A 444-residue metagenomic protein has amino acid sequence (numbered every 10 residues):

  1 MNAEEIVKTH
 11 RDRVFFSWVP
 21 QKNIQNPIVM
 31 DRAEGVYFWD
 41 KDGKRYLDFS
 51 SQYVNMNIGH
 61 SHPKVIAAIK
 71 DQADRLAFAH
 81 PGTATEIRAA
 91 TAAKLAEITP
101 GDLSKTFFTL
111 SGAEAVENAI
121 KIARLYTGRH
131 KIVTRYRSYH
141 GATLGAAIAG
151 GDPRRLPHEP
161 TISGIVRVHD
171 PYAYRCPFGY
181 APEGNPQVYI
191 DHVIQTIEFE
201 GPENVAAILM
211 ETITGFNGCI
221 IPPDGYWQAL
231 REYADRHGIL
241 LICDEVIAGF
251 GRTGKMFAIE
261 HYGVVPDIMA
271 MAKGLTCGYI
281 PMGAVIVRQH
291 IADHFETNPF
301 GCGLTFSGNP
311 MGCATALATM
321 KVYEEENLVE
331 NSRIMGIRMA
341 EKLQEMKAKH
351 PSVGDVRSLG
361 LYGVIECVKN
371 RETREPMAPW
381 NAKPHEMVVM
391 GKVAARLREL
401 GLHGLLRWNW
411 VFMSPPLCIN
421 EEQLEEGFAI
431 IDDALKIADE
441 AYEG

Functional and structural regions predicted by a protein language model:
M1-G444: Conserved N-terminal phosphate-binding loop of PLP-dependent enzymes in the Aspartate aminotransferase
